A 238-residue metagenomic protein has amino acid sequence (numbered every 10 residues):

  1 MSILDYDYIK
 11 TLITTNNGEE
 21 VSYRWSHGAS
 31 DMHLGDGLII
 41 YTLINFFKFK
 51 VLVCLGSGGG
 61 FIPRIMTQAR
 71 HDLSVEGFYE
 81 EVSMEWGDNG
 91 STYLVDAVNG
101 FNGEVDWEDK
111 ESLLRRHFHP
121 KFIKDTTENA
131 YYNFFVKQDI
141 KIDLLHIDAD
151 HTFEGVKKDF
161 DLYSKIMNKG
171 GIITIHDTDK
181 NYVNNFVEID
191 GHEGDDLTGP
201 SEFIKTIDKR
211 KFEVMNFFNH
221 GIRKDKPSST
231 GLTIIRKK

Functional and structural regions predicted by a protein language model:
M1-S2: N-terminal auxiliary segments of SAM/dcSAM-dependent transferases
D5-Y6, P200: Short amphipathic alpha-helical segments that mediate assembly, nucleic-acid/protein binding, or membrane association
Y6-F47: Class I SAM-dependent methyltransferase Rossmann-like catalytic core, especially the SAM/SAH-binding loop
D31, Y41-K238: S-adenosylmethionine/decaboxylated-SAM
